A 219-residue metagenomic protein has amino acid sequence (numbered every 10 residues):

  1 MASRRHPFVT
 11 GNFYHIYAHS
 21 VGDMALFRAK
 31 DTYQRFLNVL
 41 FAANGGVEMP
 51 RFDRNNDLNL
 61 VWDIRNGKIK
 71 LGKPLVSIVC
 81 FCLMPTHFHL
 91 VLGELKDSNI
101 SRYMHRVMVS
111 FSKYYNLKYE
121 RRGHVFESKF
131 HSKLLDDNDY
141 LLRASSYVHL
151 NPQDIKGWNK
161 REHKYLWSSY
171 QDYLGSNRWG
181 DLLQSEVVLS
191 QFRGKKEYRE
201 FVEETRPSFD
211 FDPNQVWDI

Functional and structural regions predicted by a protein language model:
M1-L182, V187-I219: Short catalytic/metal-binding and nucleic-acid-binding patches
